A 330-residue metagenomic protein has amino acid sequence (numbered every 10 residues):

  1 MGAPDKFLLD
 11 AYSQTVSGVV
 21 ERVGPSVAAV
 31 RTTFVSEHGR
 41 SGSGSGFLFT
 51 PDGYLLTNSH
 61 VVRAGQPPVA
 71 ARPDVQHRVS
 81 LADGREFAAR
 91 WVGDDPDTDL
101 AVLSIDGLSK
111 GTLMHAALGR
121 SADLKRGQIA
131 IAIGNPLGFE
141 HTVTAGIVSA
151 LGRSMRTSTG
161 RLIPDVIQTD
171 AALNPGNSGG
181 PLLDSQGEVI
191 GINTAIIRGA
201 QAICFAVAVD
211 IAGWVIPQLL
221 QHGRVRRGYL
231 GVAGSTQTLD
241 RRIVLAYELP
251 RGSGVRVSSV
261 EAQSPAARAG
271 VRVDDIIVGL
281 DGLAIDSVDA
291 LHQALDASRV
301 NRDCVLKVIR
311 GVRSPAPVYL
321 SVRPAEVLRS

Functional and structural regions predicted by a protein language model:
M1-S253, D296, V312-P317, E326-S330: Serine-dependent protease modules
L55-S59, A266-V288: Conserved PDZ fold ligand-binding element
V232, V260, D274, A284-V288 (+1 more regions): PDZ peptide-recognition modules
G254-S259: Short beta-strand segments of a lipoyl-like beta-sandwich/carrier module
V288-L295: A conserved acidic, glycine/proline-rich C-terminal tail/linker
